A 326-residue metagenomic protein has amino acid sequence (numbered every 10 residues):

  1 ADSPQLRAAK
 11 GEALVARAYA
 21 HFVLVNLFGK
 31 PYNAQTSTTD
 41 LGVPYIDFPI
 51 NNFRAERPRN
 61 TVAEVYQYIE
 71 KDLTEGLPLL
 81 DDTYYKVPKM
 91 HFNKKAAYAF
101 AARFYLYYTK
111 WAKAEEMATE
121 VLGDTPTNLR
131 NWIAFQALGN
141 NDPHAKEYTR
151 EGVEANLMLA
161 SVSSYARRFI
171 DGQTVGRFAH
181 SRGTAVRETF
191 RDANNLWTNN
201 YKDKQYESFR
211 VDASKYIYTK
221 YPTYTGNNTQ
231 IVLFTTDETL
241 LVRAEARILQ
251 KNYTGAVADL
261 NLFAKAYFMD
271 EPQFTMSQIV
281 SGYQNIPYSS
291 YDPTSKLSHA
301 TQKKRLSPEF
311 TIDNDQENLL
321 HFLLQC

Functional and structural regions predicted by a protein language model:
A1-D82, K86: Aromatic-anchored glycine-rich loop motif in surface-exposed flexible loops
S3, K10, R17, V87-M90 (+4 more regions): Residues that mark the junctions of alpha-helical repeat units in TPR/alpha-solenoid scaffolds
V23, L27-K30, Y107, V242 (+1 more regions): Alpha-helix C-terminal capping/termination sites
K113-D237, L260-N261, Y267-F310, E317-N318 (+1 more regions): Hydrophobic-face positions in mid-chain alpha helices that act as interaction patches
